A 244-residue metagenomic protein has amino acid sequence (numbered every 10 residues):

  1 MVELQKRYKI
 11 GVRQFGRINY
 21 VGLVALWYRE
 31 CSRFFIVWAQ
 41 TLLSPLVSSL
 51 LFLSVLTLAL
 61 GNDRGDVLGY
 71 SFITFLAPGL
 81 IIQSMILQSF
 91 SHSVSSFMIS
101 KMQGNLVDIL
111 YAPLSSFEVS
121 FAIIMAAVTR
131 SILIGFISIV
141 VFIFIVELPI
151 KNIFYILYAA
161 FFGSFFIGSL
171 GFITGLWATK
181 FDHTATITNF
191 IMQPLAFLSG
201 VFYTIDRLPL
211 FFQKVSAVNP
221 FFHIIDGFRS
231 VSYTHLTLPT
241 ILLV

Functional and structural regions predicted by a protein language model:
M1-F154, Y158-L236: Hydrophobic transmembrane alpha-helices and immediately adjacent juxtamembrane helices of multi-pass inner-membrane
H235-V244: Single conserved hydrophobic/aromatic residue that forms the stacking wall/gate of nucleotide- or nucleobase-binding
